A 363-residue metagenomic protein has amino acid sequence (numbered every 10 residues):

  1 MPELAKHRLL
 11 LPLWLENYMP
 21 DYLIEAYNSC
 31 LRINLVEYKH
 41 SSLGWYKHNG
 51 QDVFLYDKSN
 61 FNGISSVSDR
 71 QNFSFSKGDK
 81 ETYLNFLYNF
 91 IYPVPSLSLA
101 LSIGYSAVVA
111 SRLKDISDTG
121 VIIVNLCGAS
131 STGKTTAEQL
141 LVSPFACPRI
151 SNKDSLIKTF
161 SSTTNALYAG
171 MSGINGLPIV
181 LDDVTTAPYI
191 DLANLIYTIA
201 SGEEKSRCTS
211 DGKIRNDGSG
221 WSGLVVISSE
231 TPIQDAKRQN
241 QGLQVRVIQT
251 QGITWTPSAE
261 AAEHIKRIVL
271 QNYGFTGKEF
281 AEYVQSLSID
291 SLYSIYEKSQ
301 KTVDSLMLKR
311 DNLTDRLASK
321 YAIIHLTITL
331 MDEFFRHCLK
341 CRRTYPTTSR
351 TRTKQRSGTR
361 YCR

Functional and structural regions predicted by a protein language model:
M1-Y92, A169-G170, I174-L177: Conserved glycine-centered beta->alpha loop in an early N-terminal alpha/beta scaffold
S41-F90, S294-R363: DNA transaction DNA-binding modules
F61-S151: P-loop NTPase catalytic core of nucleic-acid-dependent motor ATPases
T136-L192: AAA+/P-loop NTPase substrate/partner-engagement loops
I179-I199, W221, D235-L243: Conserved AAA+/SF3 P-loop NTPase catalytic/coupling segment centered on the Walker-B
A193-C208, R215: Conserved catalytic/switch belt of AAA+ P-loop NTPases
C208, S222-E230, I248-T250: Structural recognition of the conserved hydrophobic beta-strand(s) that form the central parallel beta-sheet of P-loop
S219-W221, K237-C338: Phosphate-sensing "switch" segment of ASCE/P-loop ATPases
